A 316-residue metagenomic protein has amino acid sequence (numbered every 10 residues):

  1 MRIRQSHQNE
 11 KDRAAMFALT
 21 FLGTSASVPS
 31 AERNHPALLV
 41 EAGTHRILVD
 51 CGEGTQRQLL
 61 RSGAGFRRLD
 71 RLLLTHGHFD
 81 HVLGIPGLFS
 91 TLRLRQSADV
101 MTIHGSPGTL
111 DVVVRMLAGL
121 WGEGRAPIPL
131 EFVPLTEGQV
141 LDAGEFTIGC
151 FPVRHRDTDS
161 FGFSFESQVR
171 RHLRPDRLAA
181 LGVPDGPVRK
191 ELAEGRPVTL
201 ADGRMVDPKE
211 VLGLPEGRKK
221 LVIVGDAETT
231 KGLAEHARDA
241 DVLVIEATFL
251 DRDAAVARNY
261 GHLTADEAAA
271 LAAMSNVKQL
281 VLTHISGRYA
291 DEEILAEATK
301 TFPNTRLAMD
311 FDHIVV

Functional and structural regions predicted by a protein language model:
M1-A15: N-terminal amphipathic/basic-hydrophobic helices that include classical n-h-c signal peptides and signal-anchor
D12-S62, G162-F165, R171, G213-V224 (+1 more regions): Conserved beta-strand hairpin/beta-sheet module of binuclear metal-dependent hydrolase folds, prominently
T20, H104, E131-L135, G149-F151 (+1 more regions): General small-molecule cofactor/ligand-binding pocket signal
S30, F146-I223, A227-H236, V242: Active-site-proximal loop/helix segment associated with metal-binding centers of metalloenzymes
V49-G52, L69-G77, S106, V222-A227 (+3 more regions): Active-site neighborhood of phospho(di)ester-bond hydrolases with catalytic His/Asp-centered motifs
E53-H104, P134: Active-site metal-binding motif and surrounding structural segment of the metallo-beta-lactamase
S97-M101, S106-T136, R288: Active-site neighborhood of divalent metal-dependent phosphoester bond hydrolases
E137-G138, T230-V316: Binuclear metal-ion centers of metallo-dependent hydrolases, dominated by the metallo-beta-lactamase
